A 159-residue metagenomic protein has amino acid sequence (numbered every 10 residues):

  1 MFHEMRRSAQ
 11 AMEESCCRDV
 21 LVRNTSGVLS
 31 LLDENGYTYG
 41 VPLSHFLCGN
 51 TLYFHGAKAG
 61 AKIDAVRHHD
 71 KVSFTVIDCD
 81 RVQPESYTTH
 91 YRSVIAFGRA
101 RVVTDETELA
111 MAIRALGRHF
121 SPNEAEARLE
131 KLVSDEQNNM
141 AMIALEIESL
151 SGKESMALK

Functional and structural regions predicted by a protein language model:
M1-R23: Extreme N-terminal tail/first-helix region
F2-S8, R81-K159: Charged, gly/pro-rich active-site loop segments
M12, R23-V28, A125-A127: Short Pro/Gly-enriched beta-strand edge/turn motifs at strand-loop
L21, A61, A144: N-acyltransferase acceptor-side catalytic subdomain
V22, R67-V72, R114-P122: Short, intrinsically disordered, mixed-charge
N24-K58, F74-T75: Short beta-strand segments
S26, G40-P42, K71, Y91 (+2 more regions): Broad gene-expression machinery/nucleic-acid interaction feature
A61-Y91: Helix-adjacent hinge/juxtasegments
